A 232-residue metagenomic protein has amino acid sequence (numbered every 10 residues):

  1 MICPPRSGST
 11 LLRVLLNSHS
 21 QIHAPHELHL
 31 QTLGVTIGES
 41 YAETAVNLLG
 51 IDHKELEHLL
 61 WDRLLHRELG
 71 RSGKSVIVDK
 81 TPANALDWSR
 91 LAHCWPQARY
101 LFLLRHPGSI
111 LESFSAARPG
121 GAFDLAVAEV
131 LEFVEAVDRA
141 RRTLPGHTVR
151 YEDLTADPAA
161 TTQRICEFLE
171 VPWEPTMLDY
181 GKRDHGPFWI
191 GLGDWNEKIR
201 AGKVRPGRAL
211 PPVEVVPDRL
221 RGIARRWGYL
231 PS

Functional and structural regions predicted by a protein language model:
M1-C3, I77-K80, T148-R150, M177 (+1 more regions): Short beta-strand segments
M1-R63, R71, D184-L192, K198: PAPS-dependent sulfotransferase catalytic core
S9, A85-S89, P158: Short, well-ordered alpha-helical microsegments
E27, P82, R105-H106: Histidine-centered beta-alpha loop that forms part of the nucleotide-sugar donor binding/catalytic region in diverse
D52-R71, C94, L104-L178, R221: PAPS-dependent sulfotransferase catalytic domain
L60-R90: Glycine-rich phosphate-binding loop used to anchor ATP phosphates in small-molecule kinases, encompassing both
D138, E167-S232: PAPS-dependent sulfotransferases, especially Golgi type II membrane carbohydrate sulfotransferases
